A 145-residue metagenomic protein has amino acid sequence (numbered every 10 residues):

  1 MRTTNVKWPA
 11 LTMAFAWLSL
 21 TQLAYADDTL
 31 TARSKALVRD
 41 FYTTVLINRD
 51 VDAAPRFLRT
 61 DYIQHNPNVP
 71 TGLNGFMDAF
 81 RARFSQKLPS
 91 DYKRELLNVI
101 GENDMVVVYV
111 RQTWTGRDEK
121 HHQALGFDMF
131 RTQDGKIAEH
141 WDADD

Functional and structural regions predicted by a protein language model:
M1-L11: Bacterial N-terminal signal peptides that target proteins for export
A16-W17, Q22-R56, T60: Short, low-complexity N-terminal intrinsically disordered segments enriched in polar/charged residues
V38, A53-A54, Y62, F76 (+3 more regions): Hydrophobic pocket/interface hotspot
V51-E102: A solvent-exposed, acidic/Ser-Thr-rich amphipathic alpha-helical stretch
Q86-P89, W114-H122: Short, cysteine-centered beta-strand-loop-beta hairpins and adjacent loop/turn segments enriched in charged/polar
Y92-R94, Y109, H121-F127: Short, surface-exposed coil-to-beta transition loops
N103-Q112: A short hydrophobic beta-strand element
L125-D145: Short beta-strand edge/turn micro-motifs at domain boundaries
